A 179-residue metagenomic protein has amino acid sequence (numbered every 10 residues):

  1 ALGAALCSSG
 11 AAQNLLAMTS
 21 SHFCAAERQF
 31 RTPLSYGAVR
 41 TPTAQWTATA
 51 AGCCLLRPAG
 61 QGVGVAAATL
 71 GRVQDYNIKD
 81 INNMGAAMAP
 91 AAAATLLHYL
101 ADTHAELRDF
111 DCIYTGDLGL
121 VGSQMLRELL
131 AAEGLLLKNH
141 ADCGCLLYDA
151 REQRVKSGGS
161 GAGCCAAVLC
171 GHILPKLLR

Functional and structural regions predicted by a protein language model:
A1-E27, L34-V39: A generic, well-ordered mixed alpha/beta core segment in the N-terminal half of proteins
A1-Q13, R57-Q61, G85-A89, D111-R179: Claisen-condensing/thiolase-fold acyl-transfer catalytic domains that form or cleave C-C bonds in fatty acid
F23-R28, V73-N77: Short, well-ordered, mixed-charge alpha-helical segments that flank or form enzyme active sites
C24-Q29, N83, G158: N-terminal start-of-chain detector that recognizes signal peptides and the immediate post-cleavage beginning
A26-R31, Q124-L126: Short acidic, glycine/serine/threonine-rich loops at helix termini
F30, I78-I81, E128: Surface-exposed beta-strand edges and their flanking turn/coil or helix-capping segments
Y36-D102, N139-L147, R179: Condensing-enzyme catalytic core mediating Claisen C-C bond formation in acyl metabolism
E106-D109: Short acidic capping loops at alpha-helix termini that bridge into adjacent secondary structure
